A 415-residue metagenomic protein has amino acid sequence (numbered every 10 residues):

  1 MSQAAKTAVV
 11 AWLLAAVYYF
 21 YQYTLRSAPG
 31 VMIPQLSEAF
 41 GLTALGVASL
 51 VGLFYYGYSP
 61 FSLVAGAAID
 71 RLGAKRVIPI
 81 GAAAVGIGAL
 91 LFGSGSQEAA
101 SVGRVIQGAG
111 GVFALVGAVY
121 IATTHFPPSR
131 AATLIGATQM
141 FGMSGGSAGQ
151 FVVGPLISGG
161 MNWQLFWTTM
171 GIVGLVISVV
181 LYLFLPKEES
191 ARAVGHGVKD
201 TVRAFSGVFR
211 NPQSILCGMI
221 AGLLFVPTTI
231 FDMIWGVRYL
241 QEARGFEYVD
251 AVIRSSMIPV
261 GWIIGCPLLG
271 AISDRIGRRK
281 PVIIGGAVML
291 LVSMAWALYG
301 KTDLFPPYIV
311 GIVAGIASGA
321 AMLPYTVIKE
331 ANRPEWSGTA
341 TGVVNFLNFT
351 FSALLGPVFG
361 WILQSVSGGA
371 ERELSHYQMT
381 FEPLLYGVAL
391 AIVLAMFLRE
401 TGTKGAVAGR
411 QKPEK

Functional and structural regions predicted by a protein language model:
V10-A44, F231-V237, L355-F359: Extracytoplasmic
S27, F54-L63, G146-S147, P259-P267 (+2 more regions): Residue-level signature of mid-helix packing/kink "hotspots" within the transmembrane helices of 12-pass Major
P29-G30, P212-L269, S352-G360: Extracytoplasmic gate region of multi-pass secondary transporters
P60-E98: Conserved MFS/SLC helix-loop-helix module at the cytosolic interface between two early adjacent transmembrane helices
R71-A82, D274-V288: Cytoplasmic membrane-interface "Motif A"-like loop-to-helix N-cap segments of 12-TM Major Facilitator Superfamily
Q97, T138-P186: Helix-loop-helix hairpin linking two adjacent transmembrane segments in secondary transporters
G103-G142: Cytoplasmic helix-loop-helix junction between adjacent transmembrane helices in 12-TM secondary transporters
Y182-A204, T403-E414: Flexible cytoplasmic inter-helical loops of multi-pass small-molecule transporters
